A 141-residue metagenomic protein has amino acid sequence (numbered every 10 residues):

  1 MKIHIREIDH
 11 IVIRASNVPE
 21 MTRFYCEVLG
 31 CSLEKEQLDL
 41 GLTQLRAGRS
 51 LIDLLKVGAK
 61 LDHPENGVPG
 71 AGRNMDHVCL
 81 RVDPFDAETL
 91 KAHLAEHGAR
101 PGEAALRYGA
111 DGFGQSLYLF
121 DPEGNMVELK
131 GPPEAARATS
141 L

Functional and structural regions predicted by a protein language model:
M1-P19, M75-V78, V82, P133-L141: N-terminal beta-strand motif that seeds the catalytic metal site of vicinal oxygen chelate
I13-G58: Core segments of cupin and vicinal oxygen chelate
A15-P19, R73, V78-M126: Vicinal oxygen chelate
L45-R49, L119-P122, P132: Active-site beta-strand termini and strand-to-loop segments that position acidic
S50-D53, D62, N125-M126: Short, charged/polar, Gly/Pro-enriched secondary-structure boundary elements
D53-L55, Y118, E128: Conserved beta-strand in the GNAT
A59-N66, E103-A104, R137-A138: A short, acidic/glycine-rich surface segment
G112, L129-A136: Short beta->alpha transition motifs characteristic of CBS
